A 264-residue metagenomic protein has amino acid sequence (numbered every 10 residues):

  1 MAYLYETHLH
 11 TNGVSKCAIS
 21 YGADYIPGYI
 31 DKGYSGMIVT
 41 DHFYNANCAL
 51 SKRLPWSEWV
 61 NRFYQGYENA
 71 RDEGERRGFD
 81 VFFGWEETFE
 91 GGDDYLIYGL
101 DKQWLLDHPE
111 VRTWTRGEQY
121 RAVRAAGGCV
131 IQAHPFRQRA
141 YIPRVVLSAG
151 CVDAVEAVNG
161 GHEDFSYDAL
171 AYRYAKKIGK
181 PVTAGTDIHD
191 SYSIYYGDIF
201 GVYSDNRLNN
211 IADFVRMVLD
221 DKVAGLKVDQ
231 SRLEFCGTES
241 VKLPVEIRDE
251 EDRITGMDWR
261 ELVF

Functional and structural regions predicted by a protein language model:
M1-F89, G150, Y192, G256 (+1 more regions): An N-terminally biased module of ancient metal coordination in phosphate/nucleic-acid-related enzymes
M1-T7, T11, Y21-P27, G91-Q103 (+2 more regions): Charged catalytic cores and adjacent phosphate/nucleic-acid-binding surfaces used for phosphate/nucleic-acid chemistry
L4, I30, R71-E75, G117-I131 (+1 more regions): Surface-exposed amphipathic alpha-helices with a cationic face
G13-K16, W59, L106-E110, Q132-P135 (+1 more regions): Short, flexible loop segments at the rims of nucleotide/cofactor-binding pockets, characterized by
I38-V39, I131-Q132, E156: Conserved beta-strand positions in the central sheet of alpha/beta enzyme cores
H42, E86, A133-F136, I188: Short, well-ordered beta-to-alpha junction loops that form the rim of enzyme active sites and present histidine/acidic
V60-Y64, D107-Y120: C-terminal active-site-proximal or functional interface alpha/beta core segments in diverse enzymes
